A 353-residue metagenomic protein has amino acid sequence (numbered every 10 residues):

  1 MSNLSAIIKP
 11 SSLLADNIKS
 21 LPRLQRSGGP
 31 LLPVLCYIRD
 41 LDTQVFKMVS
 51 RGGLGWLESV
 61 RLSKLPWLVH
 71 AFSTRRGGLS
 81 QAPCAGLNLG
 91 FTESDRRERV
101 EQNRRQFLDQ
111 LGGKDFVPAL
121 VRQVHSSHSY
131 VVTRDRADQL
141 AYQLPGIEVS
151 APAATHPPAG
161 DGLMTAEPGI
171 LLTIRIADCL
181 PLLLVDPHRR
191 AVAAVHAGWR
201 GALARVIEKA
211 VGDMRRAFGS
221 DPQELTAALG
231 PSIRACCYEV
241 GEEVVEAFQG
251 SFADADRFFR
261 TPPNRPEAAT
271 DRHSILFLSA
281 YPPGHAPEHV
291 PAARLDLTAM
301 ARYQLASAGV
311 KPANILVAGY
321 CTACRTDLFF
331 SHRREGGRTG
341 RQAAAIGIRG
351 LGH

Functional and structural regions predicted by a protein language model:
L4-I8, S12-H353: Active-site microenvironment for binding and transforming phosphate-containing groups
